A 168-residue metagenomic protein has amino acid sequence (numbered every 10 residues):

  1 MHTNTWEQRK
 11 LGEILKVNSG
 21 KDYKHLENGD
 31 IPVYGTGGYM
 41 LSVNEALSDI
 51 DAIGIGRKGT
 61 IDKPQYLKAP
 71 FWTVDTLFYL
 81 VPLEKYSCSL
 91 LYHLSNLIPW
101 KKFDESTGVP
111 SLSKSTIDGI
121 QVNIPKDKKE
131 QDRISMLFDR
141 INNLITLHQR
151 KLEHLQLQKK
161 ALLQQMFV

Functional and structural regions predicted by a protein language model:
M1-V168: Feature detects amphipathic, helix-rich regulatory segments
